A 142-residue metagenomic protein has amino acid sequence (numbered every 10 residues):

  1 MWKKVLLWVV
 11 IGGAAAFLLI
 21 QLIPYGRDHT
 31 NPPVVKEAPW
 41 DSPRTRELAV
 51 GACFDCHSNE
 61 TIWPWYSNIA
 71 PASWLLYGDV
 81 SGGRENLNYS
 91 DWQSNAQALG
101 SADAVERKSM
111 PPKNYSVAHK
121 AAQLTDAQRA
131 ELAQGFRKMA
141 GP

Functional and structural regions predicted by a protein language model:
M1-V5: Positively charged n-region of N-terminal signal peptides that target proteins for export
L7-P24: Hydrophobic membrane-insertion alpha-helices, especially the h-region of bacterial N-terminal signal peptides
D28-A49: Electrostatic cytochrome c docking/interface patches
D41, T45, A52, A72 (+4 more regions): Stable alpha-helical elements in mature extracytoplasmic
A49-T61, M110, L132: The canonical Cys-X-X-Cys-His
W63-G78: Acidic helix-start/capping segments at beta-turn-to-alpha-helix junctions
W74-H119: Extracytoplasmic electron-transfer domains, predominantly the class I c-type cytochrome c fold
K108-S109, S116-P142: C-terminal capping alpha-helices of c-type cytochrome domains
